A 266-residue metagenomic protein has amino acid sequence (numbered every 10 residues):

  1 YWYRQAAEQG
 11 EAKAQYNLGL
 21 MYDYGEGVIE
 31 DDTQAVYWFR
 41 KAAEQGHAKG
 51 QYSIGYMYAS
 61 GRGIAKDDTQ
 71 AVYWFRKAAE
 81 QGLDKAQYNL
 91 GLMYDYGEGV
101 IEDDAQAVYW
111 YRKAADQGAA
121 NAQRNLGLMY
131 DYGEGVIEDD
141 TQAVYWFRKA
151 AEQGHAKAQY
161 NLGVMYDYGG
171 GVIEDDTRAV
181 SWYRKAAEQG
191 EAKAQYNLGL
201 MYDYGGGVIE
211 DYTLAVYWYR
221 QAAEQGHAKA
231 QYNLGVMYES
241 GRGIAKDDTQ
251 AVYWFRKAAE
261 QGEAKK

Functional and structural regions predicted by a protein language model:
Y1-M21, V252-K266: Low-complexity/repetitive intrinsically disordered segments
E8-E11, Y24-E26, D31, E44-H47 (+18 more regions): Short helix-capping/linker turns of helical repeat alpha-solenoids
N17-Y24, S53-S60, N89-Y96, N125-Y132 (+3 more regions): Hydrophobic face of amphipathic alpha-helices that form TPR/SEL1-like repeat modules and related alpha-solenoid
W74, A78, W110-A114, W146 (+3 more regions): TPR/TPR-like (Sel1-like) alpha-helical repeat modules
